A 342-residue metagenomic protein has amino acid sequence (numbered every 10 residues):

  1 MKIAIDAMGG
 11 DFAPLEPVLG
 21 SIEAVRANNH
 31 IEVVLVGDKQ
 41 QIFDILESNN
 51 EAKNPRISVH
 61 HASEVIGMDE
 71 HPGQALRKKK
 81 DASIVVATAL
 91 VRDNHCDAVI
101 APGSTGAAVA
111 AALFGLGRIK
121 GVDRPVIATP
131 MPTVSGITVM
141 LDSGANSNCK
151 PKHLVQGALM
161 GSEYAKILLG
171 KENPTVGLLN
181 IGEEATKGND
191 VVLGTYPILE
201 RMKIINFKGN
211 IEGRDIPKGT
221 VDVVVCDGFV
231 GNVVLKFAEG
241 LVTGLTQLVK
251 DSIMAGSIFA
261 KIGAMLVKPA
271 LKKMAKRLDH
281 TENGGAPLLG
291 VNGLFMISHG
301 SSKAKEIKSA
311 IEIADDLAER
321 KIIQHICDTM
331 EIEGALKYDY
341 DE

Functional and structural regions predicted by a protein language model:
M1-F43: N-terminal phosphate-binding or glycine-rich loops at protein starts, especially the Walker A/P-loop of NTPases
A4-L15, A145-V155, I297-A304: Short, glycine-rich nucleotide/cofactor-binding loops
D6, L35-G37, H60, A101-G103 (+6 more regions): Short beta-strand segments
A13-V18, I42, K80-N94, A98-A112 (+8 more regions): Short glycine/serine/threonine-rich phosphate/pyrophosphate-binding segments that cradle anionic phosphate groups
L15-E16, N28-V34, Q40, S147-G209 (+4 more regions): Glycine-rich phosphate/diphosphate-binding loop of Rossmann-like nucleotide-binding domains
N50-C96: Phosphate/nucleotide-donor binding subsite
L113-V126, P132-M140, T220-V224, G228-Y340: Glycine-rich phosphate/nucleotide-binding loop
